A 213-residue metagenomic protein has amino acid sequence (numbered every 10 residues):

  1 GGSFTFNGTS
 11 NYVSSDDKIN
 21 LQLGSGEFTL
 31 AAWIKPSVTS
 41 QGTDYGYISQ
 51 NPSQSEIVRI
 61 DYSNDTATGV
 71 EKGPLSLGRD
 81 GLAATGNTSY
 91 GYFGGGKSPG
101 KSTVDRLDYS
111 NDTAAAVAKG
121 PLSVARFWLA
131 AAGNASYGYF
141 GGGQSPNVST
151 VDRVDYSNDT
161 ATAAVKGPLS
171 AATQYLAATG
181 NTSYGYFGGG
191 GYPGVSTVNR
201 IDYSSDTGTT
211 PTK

Functional and structural regions predicted by a protein language model:
G1-S10: Short carbohydrate-recognition loop motifs
F4, K18, Q22-G24, L82 (+1 more regions): Extracellular low-complexity Ser/Thr/Asn/Gly-rich intrinsically disordered segments
T9-D44, I48: Extracellular glycan-recognition modules
G42-K213: Kelch-like beta-propeller repeat domains
